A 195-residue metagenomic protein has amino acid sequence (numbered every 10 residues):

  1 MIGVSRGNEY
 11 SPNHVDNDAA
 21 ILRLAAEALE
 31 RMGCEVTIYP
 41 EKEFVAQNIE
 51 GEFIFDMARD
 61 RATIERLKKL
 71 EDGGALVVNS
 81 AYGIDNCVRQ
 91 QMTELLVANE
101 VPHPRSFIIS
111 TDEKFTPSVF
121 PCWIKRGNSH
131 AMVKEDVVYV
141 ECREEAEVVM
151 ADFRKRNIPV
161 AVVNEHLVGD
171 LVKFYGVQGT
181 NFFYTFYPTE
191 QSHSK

Functional and structural regions predicted by a protein language model:
V4-S110: Conserved N-proximal alpha/beta basic substrate-recognition cap immediately N-terminal to, or forming the N-lobe
G51-F55, C122-K125, F174-V177: A short beta-strand motif that forms the metal-chelation/ATP-contact edge of phosphoryl-transfer active sites
V77-V78, P104, W123, V162-N164 (+1 more regions): Structural detector of well-ordered beta-strand residues that form the stable sheet scaffold of enzyme domains
G83, T111-K114, G127-A131, E144-A146 (+1 more regions): Short acidic/polar capping segments at secondary-structure boundaries
L96, P117-E135, N157-V172: ATP-grasp fold ATP-binding core
H103-W123: Rossmann-like NAD(P)H-binding beta-loop-alpha module
F107, D136-V138: Structural signal for short hydrophobic segments within the conserved structured cores of catalytic domains across
Y139-K195: Phosphate-binding site of ATP-dependent enzymes
